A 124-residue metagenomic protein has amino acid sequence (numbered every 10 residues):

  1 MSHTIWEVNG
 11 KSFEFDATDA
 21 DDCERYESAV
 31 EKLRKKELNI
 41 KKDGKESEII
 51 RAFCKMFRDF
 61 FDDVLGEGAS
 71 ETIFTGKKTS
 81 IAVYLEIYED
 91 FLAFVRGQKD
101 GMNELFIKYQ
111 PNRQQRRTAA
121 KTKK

Functional and structural regions predicted by a protein language model:
M1-S47: Short N-terminal mixed-charge amphipathic segments
F15, D19-D22, Y26, I50 (+4 more regions): Intrinsic-disorder-associated interaction segments
I40-R51, T72-K77: Short, surface-exposed loop/turn segments at secondary-structure junctions
F53-R58, Y88-F91: Short amphipathic alpha-helical coiled-coil/interface segments
E71-K124: C-terminal charged interaction modules
